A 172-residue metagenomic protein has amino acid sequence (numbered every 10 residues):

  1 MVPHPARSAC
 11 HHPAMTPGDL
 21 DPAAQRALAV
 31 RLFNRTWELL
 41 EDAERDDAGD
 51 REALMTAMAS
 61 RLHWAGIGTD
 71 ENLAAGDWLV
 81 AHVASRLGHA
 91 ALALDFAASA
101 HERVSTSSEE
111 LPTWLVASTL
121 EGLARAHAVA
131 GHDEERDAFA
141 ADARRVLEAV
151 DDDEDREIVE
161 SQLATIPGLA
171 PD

Functional and structural regions predicted by a protein language model:
P17-G18, A57-A65, A98-S108, A141-D152: Amphipathic alpha-helical segments of tetratricopeptide repeats
L20, A27-L28, L32, G49-E52 (+4 more regions): Structural signature of alpha-solenoid helical repeat junctions
Q25, L32, T36-L39, T56-A57 (+3 more regions): TPR repeat positional signature
N34, L79, L115, G122 (+2 more regions): "A position-specific structural signal for the A-helix of alpha-solenoid helical repeats
D47-A59, A90-S99, F139: Helix-turn-helix repeat elements of alpha-solenoid scaffolds
E135-D172: C-terminal non-catalytic interaction modules
